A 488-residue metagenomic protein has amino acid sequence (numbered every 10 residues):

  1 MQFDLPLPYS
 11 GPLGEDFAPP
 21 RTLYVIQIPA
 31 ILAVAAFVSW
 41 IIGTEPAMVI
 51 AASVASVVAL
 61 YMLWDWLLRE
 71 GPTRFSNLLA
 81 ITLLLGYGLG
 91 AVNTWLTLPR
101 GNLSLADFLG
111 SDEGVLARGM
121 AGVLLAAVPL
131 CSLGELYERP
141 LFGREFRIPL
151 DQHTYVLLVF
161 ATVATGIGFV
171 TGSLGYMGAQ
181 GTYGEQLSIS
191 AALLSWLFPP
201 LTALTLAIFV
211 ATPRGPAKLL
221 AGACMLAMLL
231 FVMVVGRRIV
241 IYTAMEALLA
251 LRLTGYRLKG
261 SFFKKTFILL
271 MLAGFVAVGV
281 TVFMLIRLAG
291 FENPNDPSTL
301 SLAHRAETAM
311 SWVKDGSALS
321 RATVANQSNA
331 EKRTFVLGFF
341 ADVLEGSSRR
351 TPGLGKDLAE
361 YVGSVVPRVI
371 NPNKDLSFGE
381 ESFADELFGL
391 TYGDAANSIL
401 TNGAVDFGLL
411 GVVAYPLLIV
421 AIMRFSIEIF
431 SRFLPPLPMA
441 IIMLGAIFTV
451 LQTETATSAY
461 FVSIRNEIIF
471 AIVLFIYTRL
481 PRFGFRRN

Functional and structural regions predicted by a protein language model:
M1-G143, M225, R252-G279, V462 (+2 more regions): N-terminal "leader" segments that precede or initiate the main folded domain
P8-A18, F37-P46, Y176-L187, P199-V210 (+4 more regions): Short juxtamembrane and helix-loop transition motifs at transmembrane-helix boundaries in membrane proteins
A18-P29, G71-G86, L150-L158, G215-G222 (+1 more regions): Membrane-interfacial loop-to-transmembrane alpha-helix junctions, especially the N-terminal start
I41-G43, F231-R238, T453-F461: Membrane-interface helix caps and helix-loop-helix hairpins in membrane proteins
A47-M48, L103-L109, C131-E292, G484: Membrane-embedded catalytic interface detector for glycan/lipid assembly enzymes
M177-Q180, G346-L410: Long extracytoplasmic/lumenal interhelical loops at the membrane interface of multi-pass membrane proteins
L204, L390-N488: Hydrophobic alpha-helical segments
L269-D375: Aromatic-rich transmembrane-lumenal/periplasmic boundary elements in polytopic membrane proteins
